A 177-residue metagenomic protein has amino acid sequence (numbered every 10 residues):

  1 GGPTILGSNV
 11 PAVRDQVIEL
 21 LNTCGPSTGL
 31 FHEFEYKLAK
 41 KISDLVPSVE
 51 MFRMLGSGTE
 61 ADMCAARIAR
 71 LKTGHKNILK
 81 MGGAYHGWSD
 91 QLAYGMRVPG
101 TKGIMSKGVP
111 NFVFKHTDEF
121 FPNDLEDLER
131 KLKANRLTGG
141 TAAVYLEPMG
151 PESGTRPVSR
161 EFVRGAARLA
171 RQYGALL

Functional and structural regions predicted by a protein language model:
G1-G2, A84, P148-P151: Short glycine-rich anion-binding loops that position phosphate/pyrophosphate groups of nucleotides and phosphorylated
G2-L30, A39-G56: Glycine-rich phosphate-binding segment of PLP-dependent enzymes
P11, N111, E126, A175-L177: Short acidic/glycine-rich loops and adjacent helix/strand connectors that line catalytic pockets where negatively
G29-L30, G56, E119, S153-P157: Alpha-helix capping and helix-loop boundary segments enriched in small/acidic/polar residues
K40-A143, E161: PLP-dependent aspartate aminotransferase-fold enzymes
T138, R156-L177: Catalytic PLP-binding core of fold-type I/II PLP enzymes
T138-T155: Short acidic, glycine-rich surface-loop motifs adjacent to enzyme active sites
